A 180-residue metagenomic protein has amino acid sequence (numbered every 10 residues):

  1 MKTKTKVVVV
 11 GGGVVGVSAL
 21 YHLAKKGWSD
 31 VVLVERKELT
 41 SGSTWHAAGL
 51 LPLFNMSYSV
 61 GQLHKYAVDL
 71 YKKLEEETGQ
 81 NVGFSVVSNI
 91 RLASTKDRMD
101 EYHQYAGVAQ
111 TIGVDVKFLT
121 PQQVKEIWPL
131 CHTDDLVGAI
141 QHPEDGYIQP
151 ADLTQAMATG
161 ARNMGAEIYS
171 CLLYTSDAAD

Functional and structural regions predicted by a protein language model:
T3-G13: Beta1/beta-strand and adjacent pyrophosphate-binding region of the FAD-binding site in flavoprotein oxidoreductases
G16: N-terminal Rossmann-fold NAD(P) dinucleotide-binding loop
L23: Aromatic pocket-lining residues of Rossmann-like dinucleotide-binding sites
K26-S43: Glycine-rich FAD pyrophosphate-binding loop
G49-I127: Dinucleotide-binding Rossmann-like beta1-alpha1 core, especially the glycine-rich loop that anchors the ADP
V82-R91, Y105, K125-M164: Helix-loop-beta segment of a Rossmann-like dinucleotide-binding subdomain
M164-L173: A conserved beta-strand/loop element that lines the FAD pocket in flavoprotein oxidoreductases
Y174-D180: Conserved small/polar residues in nucleotide/adenosyl-binding loops
